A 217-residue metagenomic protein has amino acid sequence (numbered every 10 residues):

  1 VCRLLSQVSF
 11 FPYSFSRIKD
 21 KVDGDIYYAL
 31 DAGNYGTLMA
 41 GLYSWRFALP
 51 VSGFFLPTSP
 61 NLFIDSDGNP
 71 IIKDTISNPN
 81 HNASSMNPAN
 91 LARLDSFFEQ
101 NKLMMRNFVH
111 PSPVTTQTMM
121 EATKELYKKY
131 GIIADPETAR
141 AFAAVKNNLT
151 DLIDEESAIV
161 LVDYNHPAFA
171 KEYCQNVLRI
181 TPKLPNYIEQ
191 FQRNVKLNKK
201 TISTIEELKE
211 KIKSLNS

Functional and structural regions predicted by a protein language model:
V1-S217: PLP-dependent amino-acid enzyme catalytic core
